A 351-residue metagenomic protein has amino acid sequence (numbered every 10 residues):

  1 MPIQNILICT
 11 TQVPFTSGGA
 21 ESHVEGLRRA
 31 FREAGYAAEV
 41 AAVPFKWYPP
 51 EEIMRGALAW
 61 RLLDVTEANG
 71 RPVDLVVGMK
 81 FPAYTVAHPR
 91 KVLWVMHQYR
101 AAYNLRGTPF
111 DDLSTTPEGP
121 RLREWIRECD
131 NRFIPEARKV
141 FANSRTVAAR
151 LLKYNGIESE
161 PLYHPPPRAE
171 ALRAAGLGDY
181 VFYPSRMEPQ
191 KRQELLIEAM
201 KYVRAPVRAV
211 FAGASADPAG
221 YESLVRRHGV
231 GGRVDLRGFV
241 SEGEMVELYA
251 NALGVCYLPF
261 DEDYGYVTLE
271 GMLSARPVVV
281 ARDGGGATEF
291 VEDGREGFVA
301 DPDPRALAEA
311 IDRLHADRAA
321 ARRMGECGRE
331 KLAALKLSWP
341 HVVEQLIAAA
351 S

Functional and structural regions predicted by a protein language model:
D111-D112, T116-V140, A148-A149: Membrane-proximal helix-turn-helix segments that form the acceptor-binding/catalytic region of lipid-linked
L172-K191, I197-R204, V210: Conserved donor-binding/catalytic core segment of Leloir-type glycosyltransferases
R208-S223, G238: Glycosyltransferase donor-sugar binding loop
E222-V240: Nucleotide-activated donor-binding/catalytic signature segment of Leloir-type glycosyltransferases, i.e., the conserved
F260: Aromatic "clamp/platform" in nucleotide-sugar-dependent glycosyltransferases that forms part of the donor/acceptor
P277-A281, V291: Short hydrophobic beta-strand element within catalytic cores of glycosyltransferases and related nucleotide-activated
E292-R305, R313-R318: Conserved acidic donor-binding segment of nucleotide-sugar-dependent glycosyltransferases
A306, R313, A320-L335: A short, well-ordered alpha-helix in the C-terminal region of glycosyltransferases
